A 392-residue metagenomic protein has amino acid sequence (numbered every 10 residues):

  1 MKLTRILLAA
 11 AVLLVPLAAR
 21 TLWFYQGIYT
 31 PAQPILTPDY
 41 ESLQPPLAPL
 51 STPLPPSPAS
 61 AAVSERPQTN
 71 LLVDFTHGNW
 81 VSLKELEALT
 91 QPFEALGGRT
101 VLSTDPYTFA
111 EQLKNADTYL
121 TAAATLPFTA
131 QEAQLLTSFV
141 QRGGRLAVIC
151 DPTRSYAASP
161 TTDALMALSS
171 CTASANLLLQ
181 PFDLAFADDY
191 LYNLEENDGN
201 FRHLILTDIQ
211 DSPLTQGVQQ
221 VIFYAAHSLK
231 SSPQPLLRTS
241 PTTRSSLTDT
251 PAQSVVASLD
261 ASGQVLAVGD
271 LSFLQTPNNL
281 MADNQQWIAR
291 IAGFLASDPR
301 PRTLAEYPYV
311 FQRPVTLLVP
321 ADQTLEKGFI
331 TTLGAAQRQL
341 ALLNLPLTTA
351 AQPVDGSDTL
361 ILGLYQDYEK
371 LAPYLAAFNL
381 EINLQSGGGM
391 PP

Functional and structural regions predicted by a protein language model:
K2-P392: Short, surface-exposed patches at the edges or C-terminal ends of soluble domains, predominantly
